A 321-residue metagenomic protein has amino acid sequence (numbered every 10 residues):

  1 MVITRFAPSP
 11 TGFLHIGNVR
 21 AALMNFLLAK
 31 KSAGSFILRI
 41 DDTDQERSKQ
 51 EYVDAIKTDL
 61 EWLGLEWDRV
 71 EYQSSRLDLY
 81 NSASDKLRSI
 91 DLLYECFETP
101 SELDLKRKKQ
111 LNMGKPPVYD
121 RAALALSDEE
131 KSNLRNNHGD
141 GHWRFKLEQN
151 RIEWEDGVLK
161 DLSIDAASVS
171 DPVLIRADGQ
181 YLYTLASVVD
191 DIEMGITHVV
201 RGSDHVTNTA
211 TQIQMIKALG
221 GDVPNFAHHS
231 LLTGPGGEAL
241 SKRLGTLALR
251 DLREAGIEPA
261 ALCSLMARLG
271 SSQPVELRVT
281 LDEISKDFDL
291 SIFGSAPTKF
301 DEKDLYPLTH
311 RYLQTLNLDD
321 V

Functional and structural regions predicted by a protein language model:
M1-K115, T207-G221: N-terminal Rossmann-like or analogous alpha/beta NTP/dinucleotide-binding catalytic cores that position adenine
F6-P10, I40-D42, V189, E193 (+3 more regions): Short, histidine-centered active-site or binding-site loop motifs used for metal coordination, general acid-base
V19, Q50, G202-T209, R243-T246 (+1 more regions): Short, conserved loop/turn and helix-capping segments at secondary-structure boundaries that abut family-defining
F26, K57, S84, T197 (+4 more regions): Short, well-ordered alpha-helical packing segments
V53, L77, P100-L103, P116 (+7 more regions): Alpha-helix initiation and N-capping motif
I90, E95, T99-H228, T233-L240 (+2 more regions): Active-site cores that bind ATP or allylic diphosphates and position pyrophosphate for catalysis
L219-V321: Catalytic adenosine-cofactor/nucleotide-binding cores of aminoacyl-tRNA synthetases and other
